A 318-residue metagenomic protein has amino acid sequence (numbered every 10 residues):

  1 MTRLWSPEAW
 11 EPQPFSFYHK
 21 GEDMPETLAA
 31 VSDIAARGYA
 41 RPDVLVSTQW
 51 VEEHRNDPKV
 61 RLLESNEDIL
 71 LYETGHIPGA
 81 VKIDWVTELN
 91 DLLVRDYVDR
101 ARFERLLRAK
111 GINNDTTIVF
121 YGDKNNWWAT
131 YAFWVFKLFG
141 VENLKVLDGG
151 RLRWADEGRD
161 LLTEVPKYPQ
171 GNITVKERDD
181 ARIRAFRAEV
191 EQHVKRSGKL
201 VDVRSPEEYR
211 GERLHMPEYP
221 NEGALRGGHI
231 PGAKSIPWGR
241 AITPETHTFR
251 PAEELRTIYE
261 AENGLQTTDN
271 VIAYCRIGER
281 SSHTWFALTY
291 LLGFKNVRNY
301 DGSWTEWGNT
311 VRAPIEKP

Functional and structural regions predicted by a protein language model:
L4-S6, P14-P318: Cytosolic catalytic domains that perform sulfur/thiol-centered chemistry
